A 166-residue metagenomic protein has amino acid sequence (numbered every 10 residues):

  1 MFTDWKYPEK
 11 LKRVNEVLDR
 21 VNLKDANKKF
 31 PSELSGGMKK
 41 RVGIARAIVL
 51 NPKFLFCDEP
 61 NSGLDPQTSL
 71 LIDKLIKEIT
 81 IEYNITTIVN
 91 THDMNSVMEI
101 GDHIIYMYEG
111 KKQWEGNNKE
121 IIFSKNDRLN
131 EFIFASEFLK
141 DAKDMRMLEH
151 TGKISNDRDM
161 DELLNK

Functional and structural regions predicted by a protein language model:
Y7-D25: Conserved ABC ATPase "signature" region
F30-L34, M38: Conserved ABC ATPase signature
V49-K53: A short, proline-enriched helix->beta-strand linker immediately N-terminal to the Walker B motif in ABC-type P-loop
L55-D58: Catalytic Walker B motif of ABC-type/P-loop ATPase nucleotide-binding domains
P66-T68: Helix N-cap at the start of a conserved alpha-helix in ABC-type nucleotide-binding domains
I122-D157: C-terminal boundary and immediately downstream tail of ABC-type ATPase nucleotide-binding domains
